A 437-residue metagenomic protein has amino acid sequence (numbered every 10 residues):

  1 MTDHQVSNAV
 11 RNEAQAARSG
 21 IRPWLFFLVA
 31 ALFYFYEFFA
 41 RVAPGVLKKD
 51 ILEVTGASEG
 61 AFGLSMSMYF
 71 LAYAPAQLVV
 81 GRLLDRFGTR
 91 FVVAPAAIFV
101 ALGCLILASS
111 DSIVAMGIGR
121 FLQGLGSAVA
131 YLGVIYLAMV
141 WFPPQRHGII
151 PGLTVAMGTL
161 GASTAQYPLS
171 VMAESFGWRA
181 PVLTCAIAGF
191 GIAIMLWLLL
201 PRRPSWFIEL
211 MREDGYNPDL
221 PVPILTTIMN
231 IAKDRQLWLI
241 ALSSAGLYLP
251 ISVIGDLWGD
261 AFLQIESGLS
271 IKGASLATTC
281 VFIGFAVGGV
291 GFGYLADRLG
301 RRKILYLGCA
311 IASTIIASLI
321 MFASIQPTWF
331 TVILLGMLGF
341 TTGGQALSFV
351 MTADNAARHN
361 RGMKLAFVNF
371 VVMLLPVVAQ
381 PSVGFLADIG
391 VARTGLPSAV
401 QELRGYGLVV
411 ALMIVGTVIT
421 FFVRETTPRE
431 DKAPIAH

Functional and structural regions predicted by a protein language model:
V10-G20, P204-A241, H437: Juxtamembrane intracellular "pre-TM" segments in multi-pass secondary transporters
L25-E59, I254-D260, A379-V383: Extracytoplasmic
P44-V46, D234-G289, P376-G384: Extracytoplasmic gate region of multi-pass secondary transporters
G56, G88, S109-A115, G126 (+4 more regions): Helix-breaking motifs and short loop linkers at transmembrane-helix boundaries and internal kinks in secondary membrane
P75-V114: Conserved MFS/SLC helix-loop-helix module at the cytosolic interface between two early adjacent transmembrane helices
R86-A96, D297-I311: Cytoplasmic membrane-interface "Motif A"-like loop-to-helix N-cap segments of 12-TM Major Facilitator Superfamily
G119-G158: Cytoplasmic helix-loop-helix junction between adjacent transmembrane helices in 12-TM secondary transporters
L153-S205: Helix-loop-helix hairpin linking two adjacent transmembrane segments in secondary transporters
